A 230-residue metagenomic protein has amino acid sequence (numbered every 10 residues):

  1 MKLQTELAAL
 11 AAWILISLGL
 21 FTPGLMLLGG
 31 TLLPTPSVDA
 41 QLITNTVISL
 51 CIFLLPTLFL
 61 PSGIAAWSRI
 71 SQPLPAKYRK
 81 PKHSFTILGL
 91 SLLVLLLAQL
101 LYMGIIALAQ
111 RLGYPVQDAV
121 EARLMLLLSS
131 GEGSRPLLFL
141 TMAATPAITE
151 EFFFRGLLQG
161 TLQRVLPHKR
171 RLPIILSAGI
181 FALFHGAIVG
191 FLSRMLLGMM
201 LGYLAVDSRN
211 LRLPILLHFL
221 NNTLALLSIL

Functional and structural regions predicted by a protein language model:
M1-Q4: Short, Lys/Arg-rich, polar N-terminal cytosolic tail immediately upstream of the first transmembrane signal-anchor
E6-T22, G89-L95: Alpha-helical transmembrane segments
W13-I70: Alpha-helical transmembrane segments in multi-pass membrane proteins
G19-L28, P56-L60, I64, L97-I105 (+6 more regions): Alpha-helical membrane-inserting segments
L28-L32, P36, I64-P75, I105 (+8 more regions): Membrane-interfacial segments
A40-I43, L74-P146, R164: Juxtamembrane helix-loop-helix connectors linking adjacent transmembrane helices in multi-pass membrane enzymes
E132-L230: Transmembrane helix-loop-helix hairpins at the membrane interface of multi-pass integral membrane proteins
